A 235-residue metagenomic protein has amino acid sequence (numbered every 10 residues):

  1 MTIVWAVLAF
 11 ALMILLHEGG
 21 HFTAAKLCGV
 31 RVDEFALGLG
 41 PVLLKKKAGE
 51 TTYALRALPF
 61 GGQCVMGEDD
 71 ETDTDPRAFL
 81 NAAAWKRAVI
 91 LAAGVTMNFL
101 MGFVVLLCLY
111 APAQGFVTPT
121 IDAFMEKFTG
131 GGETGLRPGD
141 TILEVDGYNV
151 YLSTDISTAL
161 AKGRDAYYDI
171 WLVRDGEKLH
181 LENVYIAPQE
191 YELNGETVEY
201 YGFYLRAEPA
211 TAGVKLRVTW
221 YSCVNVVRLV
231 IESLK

Functional and structural regions predicted by a protein language model:
M1-W5, Q114-V117: Short N-terminal helix-initiation segments at or just after the protein's N-terminus
T2, A6, A82-L91, V95: Residue-level signature of transmembrane alpha-helical entry/exit and packing/kink sites in multi-pass membrane
T2-T74: Small-residue-rich helix-interface/hinge motifs
V7-I14, L91, V95, F99 (+1 more regions): Alpha-helical transmembrane spans of integral membrane proteins, capturing the lipid-embedded, hydrophobic core of TM
L8, F22, L91, W220-S222: Hydrophobic alpha-helical segments
D70-W85, M97-K235: PDZ peptide-recognition modules
